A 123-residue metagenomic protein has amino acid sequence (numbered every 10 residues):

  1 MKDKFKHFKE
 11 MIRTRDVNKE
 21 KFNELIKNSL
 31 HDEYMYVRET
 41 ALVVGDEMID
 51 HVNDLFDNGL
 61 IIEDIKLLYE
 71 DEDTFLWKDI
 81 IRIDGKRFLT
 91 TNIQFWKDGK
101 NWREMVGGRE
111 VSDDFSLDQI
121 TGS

Functional and structural regions predicted by a protein language model:
M1-K19, N28, K100-W102, S112-S123: Terminal "cap-and-tail" regions of soluble proteins that handle hydrophobic small molecules
K2, K19-D71: A solvent-exposed, acidic/Ser-Thr-rich amphipathic alpha-helical stretch
K4, K9, N23, V44 (+3 more regions): Functionally constrained cores in energy, signaling, and assembly domains
H51-S123: A beta-strand edge to alpha-helix "cap/lid" segment located at domain peripheries
